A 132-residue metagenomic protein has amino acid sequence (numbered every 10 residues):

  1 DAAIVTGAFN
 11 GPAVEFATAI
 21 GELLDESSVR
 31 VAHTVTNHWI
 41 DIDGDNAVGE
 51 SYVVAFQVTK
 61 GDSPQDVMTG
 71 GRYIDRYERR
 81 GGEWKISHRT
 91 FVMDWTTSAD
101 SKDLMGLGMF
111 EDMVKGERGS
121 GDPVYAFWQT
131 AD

Functional and structural regions predicted by a protein language model:
D1-Q57: A solvent-exposed, acidic/Ser-Thr-rich amphipathic alpha-helical stretch
R30, R72-Y77, F110-K115: Glycine-rich loops and low-complexity Gly/Arg-rich segments that provide flexible linkers or classic glycine-based
H33-V35, M68-Y73: Short, surface-exposed coil-to-beta transition loops
V48, G70-D103: Short beta-strand edge/turn micro-motifs at domain boundaries
F56-D66, T96-T97: Short, cysteine-centered beta-strand-loop-beta hairpins and adjacent loop/turn segments enriched in charged/polar
A99-D132: Acidic/histidine-enriched, glycine/proline-rich intrinsically disordered or flexible terminal extensions
